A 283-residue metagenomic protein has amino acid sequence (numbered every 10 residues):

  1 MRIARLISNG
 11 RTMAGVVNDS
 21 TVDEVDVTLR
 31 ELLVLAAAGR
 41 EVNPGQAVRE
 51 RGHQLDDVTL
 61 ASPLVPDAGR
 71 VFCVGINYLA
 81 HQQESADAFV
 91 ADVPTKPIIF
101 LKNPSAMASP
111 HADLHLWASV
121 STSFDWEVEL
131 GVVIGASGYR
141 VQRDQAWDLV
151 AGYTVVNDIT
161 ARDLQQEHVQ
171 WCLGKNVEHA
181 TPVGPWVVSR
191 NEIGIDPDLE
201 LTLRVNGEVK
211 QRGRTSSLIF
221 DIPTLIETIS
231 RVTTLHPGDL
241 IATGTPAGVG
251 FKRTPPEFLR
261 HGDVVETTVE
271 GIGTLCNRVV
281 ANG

Functional and structural regions predicted by a protein language model:
M1-V93, P97, E266: N-terminal non-catalytic cap/leader segment that marks the start of a structured domain
I7, C73-V74, L101-K102, D125-G135 (+3 more regions): Short beta-strand segments
N9, H53, T59, H81 (+2 more regions): Catalytic-pocket segment enriched in acidic/His residues
L64, R70, D92, T122-F124 (+3 more regions): Residue "hotspots" at secondary-structure boundaries inside conserved domains
A91-S109, W126, R260-E270: Structural signature of FAD isoalloxazine-binding scaffolds in flavoprotein oxidoreductases
M107-V120, V133-V141: Active-site glycine-rich loop that binds ribose-phosphate moieties when present
Y139-Y153: N-terminal accessory regions of nucleic-acid-interacting proteins
